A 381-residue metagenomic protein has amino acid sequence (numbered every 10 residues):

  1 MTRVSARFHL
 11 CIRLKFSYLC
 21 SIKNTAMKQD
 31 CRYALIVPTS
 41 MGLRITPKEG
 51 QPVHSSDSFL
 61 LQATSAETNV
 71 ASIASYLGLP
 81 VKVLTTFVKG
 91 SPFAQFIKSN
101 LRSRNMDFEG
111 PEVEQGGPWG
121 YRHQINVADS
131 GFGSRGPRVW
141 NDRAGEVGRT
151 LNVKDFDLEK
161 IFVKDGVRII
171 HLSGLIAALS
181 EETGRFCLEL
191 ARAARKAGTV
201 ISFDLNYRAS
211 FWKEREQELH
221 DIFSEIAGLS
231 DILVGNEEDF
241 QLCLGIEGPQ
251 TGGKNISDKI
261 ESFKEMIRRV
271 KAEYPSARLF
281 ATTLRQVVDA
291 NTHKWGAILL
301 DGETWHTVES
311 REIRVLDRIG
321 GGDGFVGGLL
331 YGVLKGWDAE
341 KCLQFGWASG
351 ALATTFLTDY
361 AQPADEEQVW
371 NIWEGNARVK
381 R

Functional and structural regions predicted by a protein language model:
Y18-K23: Short, positively charged and aromatic/hydrophobic N-terminal segments
A26-P52: Positively charged, low-complexity intrinsically disordered leader regions
P52-A71: Short catalytic helix/loop segments, enriched in acidic residues and glycine and frequently bearing histidine
Q62, V70-V81, S103, G332-K335: Alpha-helix C-terminal capping segments
V81, F108, I201-F203, V234: Hydrophobic beta-strand scaffold residues
V81-G174, V369-R381: Conserved N-terminal subdomain of the carbohydrate kinase-like
A197, F211-G302: Conserved phosphate/ATP/ADP-binding segment of small-molecule kinases
A290, H306-G375, V379: Conserved post-catalytic alpha-helical subdomain immediately downstream of the catalytic base and nucleotide-binding
